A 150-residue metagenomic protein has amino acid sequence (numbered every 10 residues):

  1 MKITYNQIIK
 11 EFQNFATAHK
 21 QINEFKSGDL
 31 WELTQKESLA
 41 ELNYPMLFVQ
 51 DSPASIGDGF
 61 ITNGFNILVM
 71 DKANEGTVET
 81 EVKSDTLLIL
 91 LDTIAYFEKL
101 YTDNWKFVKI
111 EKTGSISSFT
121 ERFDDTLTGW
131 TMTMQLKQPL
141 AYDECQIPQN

Functional and structural regions predicted by a protein language model:
M1-D58, Q146-N150: Small/polar-rich, solvent-exposed N-terminal microdomains that initiate assembly or binding
K2-K10, T17, F60-T62, D71-A95: Extracellular/virion structural assembly segments
H19, A40-N43, L87-K137: Acidic-leaning, charged glycine-interspersed low-complexity segments
I56, N74-G76, N104: Amphipathic alpha-helical interaction segments
G59, T77, Y142-Q146: Short acidic, gly/pro-rich beta-turn/loop elements at beta-sheet edges and active-site/ligand-binding grooves
G59-E75, T126-Q138: Oligomerization/assembly interface segments of phage tail-like spikes and tubes
F65, E81-D85, Q146-N150: Short intrinsically disordered coil segments
T133-E144, P148-N150: A hydrophobic membrane-anchoring alpha-helix module
